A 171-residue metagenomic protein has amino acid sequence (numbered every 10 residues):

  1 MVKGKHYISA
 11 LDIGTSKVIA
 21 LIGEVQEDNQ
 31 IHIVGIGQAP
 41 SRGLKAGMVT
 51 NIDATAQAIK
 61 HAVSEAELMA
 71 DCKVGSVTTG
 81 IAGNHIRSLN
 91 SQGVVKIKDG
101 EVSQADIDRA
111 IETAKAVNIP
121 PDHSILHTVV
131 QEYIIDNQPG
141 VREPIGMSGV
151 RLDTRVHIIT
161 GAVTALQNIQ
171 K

Functional and structural regions predicted by a protein language model:
M1-K17, L21-K171: Nucleotide/phosphate-binding catalytic cleft detector across ATP-hydrolyzing and phosphate-transferring enzymes
